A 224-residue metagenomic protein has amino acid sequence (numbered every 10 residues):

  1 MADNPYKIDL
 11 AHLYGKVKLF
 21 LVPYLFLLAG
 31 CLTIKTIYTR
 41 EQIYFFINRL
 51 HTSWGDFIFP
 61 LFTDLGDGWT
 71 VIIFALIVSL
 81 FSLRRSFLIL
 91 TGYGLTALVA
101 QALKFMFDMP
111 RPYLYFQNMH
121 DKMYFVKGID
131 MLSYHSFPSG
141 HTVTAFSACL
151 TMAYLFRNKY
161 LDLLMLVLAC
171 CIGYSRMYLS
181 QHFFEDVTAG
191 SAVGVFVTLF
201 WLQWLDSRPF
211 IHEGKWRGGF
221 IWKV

Functional and structural regions predicted by a protein language model:
A2-V71, K104-D130, I221: N-terminal transmembrane-helix/juxtamembrane module of multi-pass inner/ER membrane proteins
N4-L10, D121-V224: Membrane-embedded catalytic cores of phosphoryl/pyrophosphoryl-handling enzymes
G15-V22, A75-A102: Interfacial segments of alpha-helical transmembrane regions
A29-T33, L95-A102, L168-S180: Aromatic-anchored segments of alpha-helical transmembrane domains
K35-Y38, S82, F107-M109, R157 (+1 more regions): Short helix-capping/hinge motifs at transmembrane helix termini and TM-loop junctions
Y44, S79, A100-D108, A153 (+2 more regions): Membrane-water interface at transmembrane helix exits
W54-G55, S82-S86, R157-L163: Membrane-helix interface segments
T63-S82, H141-A145: Hydrophobic alpha-helical transmembrane segments
